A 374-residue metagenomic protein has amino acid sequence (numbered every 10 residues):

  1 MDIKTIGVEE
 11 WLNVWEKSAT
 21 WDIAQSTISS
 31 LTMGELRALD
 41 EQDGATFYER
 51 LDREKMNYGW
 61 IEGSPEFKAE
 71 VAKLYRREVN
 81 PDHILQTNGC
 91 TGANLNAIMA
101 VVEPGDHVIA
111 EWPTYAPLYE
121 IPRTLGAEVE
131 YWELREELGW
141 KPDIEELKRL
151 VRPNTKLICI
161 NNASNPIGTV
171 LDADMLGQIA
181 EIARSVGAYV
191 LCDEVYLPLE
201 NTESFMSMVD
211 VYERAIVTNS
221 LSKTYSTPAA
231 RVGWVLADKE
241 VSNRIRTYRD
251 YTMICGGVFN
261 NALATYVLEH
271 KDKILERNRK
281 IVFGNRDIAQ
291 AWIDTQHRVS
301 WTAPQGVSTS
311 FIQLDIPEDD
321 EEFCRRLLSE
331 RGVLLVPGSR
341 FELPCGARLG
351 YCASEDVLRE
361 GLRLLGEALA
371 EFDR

Functional and structural regions predicted by a protein language model:
D2-G89, E269-H270, E371-R374: N-terminal small-domain helix-loop-helix segment of the aminotransferase-like
G44-A45, D82, A100-I160, E181: PLP-dependent aminotransferase-like
D106, A127, S185-A188, E213: A short helix->loop->beta-strand "cap" motif at the edges of active sites that frequently abuts
L125, S185-V186, Q296, R331 (+1 more regions): Helix C-cap/helix->beta junction micro-motif
E136-E203, D210: Active-site phosphate-binding strand-loop segment of PLP-dependent enzymes
E213-F283, Q290-W292: Conserved core segment of the aminotransferase class I/II
T265, I281-Q290, W301-L314, C345: Conserved glycine-rich beta-strand-loop-beta hairpin in the small C-terminal domain of fold type I
P317, E322, R326-L335, F341-R374: PLP-dependent enzyme catalytic core of the Aspartate aminotransferase-like
